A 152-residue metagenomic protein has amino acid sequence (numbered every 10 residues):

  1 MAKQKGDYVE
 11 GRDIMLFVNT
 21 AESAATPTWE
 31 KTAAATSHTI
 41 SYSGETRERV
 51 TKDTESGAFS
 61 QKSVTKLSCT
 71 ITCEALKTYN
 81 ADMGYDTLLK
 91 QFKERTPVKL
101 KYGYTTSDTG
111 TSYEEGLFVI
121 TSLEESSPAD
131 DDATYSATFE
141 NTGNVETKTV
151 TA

Functional and structural regions predicted by a protein language model:
A2-K77, L117-A133: Solvent-exposed edge beta-strands and adjacent loop segments that serve as assembly or binding interfaces
V18-S23, Y102-D108: Short acidic, glycine-rich loop/turn motifs
N19, N80, N141-N144: Detector for Asparagine
A35, G103-K148: Short beta-strand and beta-hairpin "edge-sheet" elements
S60-Y104: Structured, beta-strand-rich domain cores that present glycine/charged loop surfaces used to bind extended ligands
G84-D86, K148-A152: Short, charged, solvent-exposed linker or helix-capping segments at domain edges/interfaces that act as flexible hinges
